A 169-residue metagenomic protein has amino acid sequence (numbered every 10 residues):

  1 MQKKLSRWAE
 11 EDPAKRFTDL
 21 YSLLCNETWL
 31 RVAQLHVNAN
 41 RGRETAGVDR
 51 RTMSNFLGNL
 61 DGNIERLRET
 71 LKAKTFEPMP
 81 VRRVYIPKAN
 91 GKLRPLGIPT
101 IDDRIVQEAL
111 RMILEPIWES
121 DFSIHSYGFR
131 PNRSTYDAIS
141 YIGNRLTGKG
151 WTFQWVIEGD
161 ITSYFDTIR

Functional and structural regions predicted by a protein language model:
M1-G62: Non-catalytic, polymerase-adjacent accessory regions of viral genome-replication enzymes
E10, L23, T100, G128 (+2 more regions): Hydrophobic alpha-helical scaffolding
D12-K15, D19, T28, V32 (+8 more regions): Generic recognition of stable, solvent-exposed alpha-helical segments in well-folded globular domains
R31-V37, E69-K92, I101, I105-L114 (+1 more regions): Reverse-transcriptase-like RNA-dependent polymerase core
R41-F56, P78-I105, D121-S134, I157-E158: Short, conserved non-catalytic motifs in the polymerase core
E44-T52, G97-I98, Y136-R169: Conserved catalytic palm subdomain of right-hand nucleotidyl-transferase polymerases, strongest for RNA-directed enzymes
L114-S120: Short helix-interrupting loop/turn segments at helix-coil junctions
